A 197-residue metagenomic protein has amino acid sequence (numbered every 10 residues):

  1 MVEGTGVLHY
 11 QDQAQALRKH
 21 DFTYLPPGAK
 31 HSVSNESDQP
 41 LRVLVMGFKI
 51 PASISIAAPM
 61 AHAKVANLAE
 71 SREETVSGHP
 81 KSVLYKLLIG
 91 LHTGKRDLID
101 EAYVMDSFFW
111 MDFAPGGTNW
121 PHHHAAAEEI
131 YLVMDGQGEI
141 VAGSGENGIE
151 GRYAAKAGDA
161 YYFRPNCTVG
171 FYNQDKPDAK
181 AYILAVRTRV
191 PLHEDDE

Functional and structural regions predicted by a protein language model:
M1-K19, I130-A157: A short beta-strand-loop-beta hairpin characteristic of the jelly-roll/cupin
A14, R18-K19, P27-S53, K156-D159 (+1 more regions): Ligand-binding loop in jelly-roll beta-barrel domains
S34-E36, D97-E101, N119-A125, A142 (+2 more regions): Short histidine-centered beta-strand/loop micro-motifs that create catalytic or ligand/metal-coordination sites
D38-P40, G47-M105, W120, Y153-K156 (+1 more regions): A short, N-terminal "cap"/entry segment at the start of jelly-roll beta-barrel domains of the cupin/DSBH fold
H92-R96, S107-A126, P165: Conserved short histidine dyad/triad with adjacent acidic residue
I99, V104-W110, E128-M134: Acidic/His-leaning functional-site neighborhoods
A142, R164, E197: Active-site pocket scaffolds in enzymes
